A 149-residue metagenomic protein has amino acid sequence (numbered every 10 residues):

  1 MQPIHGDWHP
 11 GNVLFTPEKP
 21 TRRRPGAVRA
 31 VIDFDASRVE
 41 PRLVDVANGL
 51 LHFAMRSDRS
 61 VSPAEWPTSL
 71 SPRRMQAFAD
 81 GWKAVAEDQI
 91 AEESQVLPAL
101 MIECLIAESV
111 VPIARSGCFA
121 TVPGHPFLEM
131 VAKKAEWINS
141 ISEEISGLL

Functional and structural regions predicted by a protein language model:
M1, E92-S94, E108: Short secondary-structure junction motifs
M1-V44: Active-site acidic catalytic loop and adjacent metal/ATP-binding pocket of ATP-dependent phosphoryl transfer enzymes
G11, W66-T68, P98: A short beta-alpha structural unit
E18-R24, V46-N48, D58, S146-G147: Residues in and immediately flanking transmembrane alpha helices
E40, V44, S69-P72, H125-L128 (+1 more regions): Short, conserved loop/turn and helix-capping segments at secondary-structure boundaries that abut family-defining
L43-E87, I102-A120: Active-site activation/catalytic loop segments of kinase-like enzymes and analogous catalytic loops in related
Q89-I102: All-alpha amphipathic helical-bundle segments outside canonical DNA-binding/catalytic cores that form hydrophobic
A107-L149: ATP/Mg2+ or Mg2+-diphosphate-binding catalytic cores that bind nucleotide phosphates or diphosphates via glycine-rich
